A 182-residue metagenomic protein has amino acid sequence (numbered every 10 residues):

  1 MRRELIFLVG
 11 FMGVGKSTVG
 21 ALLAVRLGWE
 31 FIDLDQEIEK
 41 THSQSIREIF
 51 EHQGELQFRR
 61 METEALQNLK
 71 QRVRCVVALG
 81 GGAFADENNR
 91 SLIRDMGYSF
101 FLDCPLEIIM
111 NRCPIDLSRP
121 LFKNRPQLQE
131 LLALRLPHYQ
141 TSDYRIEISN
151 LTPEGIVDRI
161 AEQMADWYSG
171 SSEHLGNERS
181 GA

Functional and structural regions predicted by a protein language model:
M1-R2, L22, R26, R72 (+1 more regions): NTP-dependent small-molecule kinase module
L8: Hydrophobic anchor at the beta1->P-loop junction of P-loop NTPases
F11: P-loop (Walker A) phosphate-binding loop of NTP-binding proteins
V14: ATP-binding Walker
S17: Walker A/P-loop
V25-Q36: Post-Walker A helix-loop "phosphate-sensing" segment adjacent to the P-loop in P-loop NTPases
L34-R94, H138: ATP-dependent small-molecule kinase phosphotransfer cores that center on conserved nucleotide phosphate-binding segments
D95-P137: A glycine- and Lys/Arg-enriched "phosphate-lid" helix/loop adjacent to the NTP-binding pocket of small-molecule kinases
